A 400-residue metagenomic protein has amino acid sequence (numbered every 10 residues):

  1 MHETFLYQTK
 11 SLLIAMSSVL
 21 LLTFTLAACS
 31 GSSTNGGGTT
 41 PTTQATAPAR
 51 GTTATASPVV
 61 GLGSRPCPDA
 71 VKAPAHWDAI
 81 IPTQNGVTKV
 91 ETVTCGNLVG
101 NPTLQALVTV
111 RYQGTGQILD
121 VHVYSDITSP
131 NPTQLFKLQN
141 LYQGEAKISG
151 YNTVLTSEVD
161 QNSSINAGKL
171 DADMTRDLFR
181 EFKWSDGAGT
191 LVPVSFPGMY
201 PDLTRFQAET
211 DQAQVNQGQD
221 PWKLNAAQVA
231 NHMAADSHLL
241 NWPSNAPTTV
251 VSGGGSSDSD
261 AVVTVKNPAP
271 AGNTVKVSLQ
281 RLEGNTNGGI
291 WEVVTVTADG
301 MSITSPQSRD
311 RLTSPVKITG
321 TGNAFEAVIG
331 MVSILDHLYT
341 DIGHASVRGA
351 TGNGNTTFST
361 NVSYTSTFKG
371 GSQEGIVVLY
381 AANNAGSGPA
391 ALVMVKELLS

Functional and structural regions predicted by a protein language model:
H2-M16: Bacterial N-terminal signal peptides that target proteins for export
L22-L26, S30-G38, R50-A70, A75 (+3 more regions): Acidic, small-residue rich beta-repeat scaffolds with periodic aromatic anchors
V90-T92, Q139-S149: Repeated scaffold domains used in trafficking and secretory/extracellular systems, primarily beta-propellers
V93-N101, D126: Acidic, divalent-cation-chelating loop motifs in proteins
V99-V110, G150-E158: Acidic/hydrophobic-patterned starts of short beta strands in beta-sheet-rich repeat architectures
T128-Q139, D177-Y200, G272-S302: Short beta-strand edge/turn micro-motifs at domain boundaries
K137-N140, A246-G253, I342-G352: Solvent-exposed serine/threonine-rich low-complexity stretches and specific carbohydrate-binding patches
G300-I303, S308-S400: Ser/Thr-rich low-complexity repeats and stalk/linker segments
